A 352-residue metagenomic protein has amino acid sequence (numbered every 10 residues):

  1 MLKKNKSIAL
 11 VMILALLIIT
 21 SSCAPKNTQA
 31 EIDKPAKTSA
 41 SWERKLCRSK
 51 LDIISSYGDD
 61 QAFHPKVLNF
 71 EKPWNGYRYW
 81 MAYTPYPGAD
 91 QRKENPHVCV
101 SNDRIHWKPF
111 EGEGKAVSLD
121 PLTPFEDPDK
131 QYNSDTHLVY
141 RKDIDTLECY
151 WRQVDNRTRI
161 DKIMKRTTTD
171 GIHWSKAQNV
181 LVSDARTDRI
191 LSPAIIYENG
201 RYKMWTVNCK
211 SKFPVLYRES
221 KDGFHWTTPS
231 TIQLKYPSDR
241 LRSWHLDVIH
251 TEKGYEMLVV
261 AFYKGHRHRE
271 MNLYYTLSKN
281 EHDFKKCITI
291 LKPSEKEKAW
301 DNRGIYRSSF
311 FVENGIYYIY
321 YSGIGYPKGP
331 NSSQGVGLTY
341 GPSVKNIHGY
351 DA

Functional and structural regions predicted by a protein language model:
L2-L10: Bacterial N-terminal signal peptides that target proteins for export
L10-I18: Sec-dependent N-terminal signal peptides
S21-S22: C-terminal motif of bacterial Sec signal peptides marking the signal peptidase cleavage site
K26-A352: Carbohydrate-active catalytic/glycan-binding domains of CAZyme proteins, especially the secreted or lumenal ectodomains
